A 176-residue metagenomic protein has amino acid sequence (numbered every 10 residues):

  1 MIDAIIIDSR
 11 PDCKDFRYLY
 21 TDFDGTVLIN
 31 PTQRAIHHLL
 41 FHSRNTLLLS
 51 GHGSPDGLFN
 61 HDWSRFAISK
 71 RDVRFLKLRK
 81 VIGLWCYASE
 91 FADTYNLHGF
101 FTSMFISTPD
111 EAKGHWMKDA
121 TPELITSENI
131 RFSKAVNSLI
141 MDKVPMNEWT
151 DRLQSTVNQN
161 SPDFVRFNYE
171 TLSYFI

Functional and structural regions predicted by a protein language model:
M1-L48, K80-L84: A domain-level signal for caspase-like cysteine endopeptidase catalytic cores and their zymogen-processing architecture
R10-D15, T32-A35, H52-F59, Y87-F91 (+1 more regions): Short acidic, S/G/P-rich loop/turn micro-motifs used as interaction or catalytic elements
L19-Y20, N60-S64, N96-H98: Short, glycine/charged-enriched secondary-structure capping and boundary segments
A35-L40, K70-R74, D93: Short, T/G/N/S-enriched strand-turn elements that build extracellular solenoid repeat scaffolds
H37-H38, H42, H52, H61 (+2 more regions): Histidine (H) residue identity feature
S54-K77: A short, glycine/acidic-enriched catalytic loop
K80-I176: Active-site-proximal C-terminal subdomain of hydrolase catalytic domains
